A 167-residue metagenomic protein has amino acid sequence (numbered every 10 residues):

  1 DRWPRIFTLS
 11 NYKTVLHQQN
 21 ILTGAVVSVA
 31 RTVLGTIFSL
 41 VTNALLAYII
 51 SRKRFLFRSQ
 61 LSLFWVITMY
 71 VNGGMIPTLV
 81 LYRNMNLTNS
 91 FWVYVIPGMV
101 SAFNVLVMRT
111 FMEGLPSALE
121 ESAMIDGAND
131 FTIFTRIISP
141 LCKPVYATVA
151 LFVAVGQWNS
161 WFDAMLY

Functional and structural regions predicted by a protein language model:
D1-Y167: A hydrophobic, multi-pass inner-membrane permease signature
